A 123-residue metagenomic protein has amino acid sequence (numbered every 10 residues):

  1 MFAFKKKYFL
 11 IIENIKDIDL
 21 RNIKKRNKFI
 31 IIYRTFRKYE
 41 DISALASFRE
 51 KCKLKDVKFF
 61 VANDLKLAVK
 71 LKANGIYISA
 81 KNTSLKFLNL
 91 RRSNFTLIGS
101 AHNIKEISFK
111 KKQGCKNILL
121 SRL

Functional and structural regions predicted by a protein language model:
M1-S84, L90-K116: Conserved N-terminal beta1-alpha1 strand-loop-helix module at the mouth
R122-L123: Flexible, small-/acidic-enriched active-site or ligand-binding loops
